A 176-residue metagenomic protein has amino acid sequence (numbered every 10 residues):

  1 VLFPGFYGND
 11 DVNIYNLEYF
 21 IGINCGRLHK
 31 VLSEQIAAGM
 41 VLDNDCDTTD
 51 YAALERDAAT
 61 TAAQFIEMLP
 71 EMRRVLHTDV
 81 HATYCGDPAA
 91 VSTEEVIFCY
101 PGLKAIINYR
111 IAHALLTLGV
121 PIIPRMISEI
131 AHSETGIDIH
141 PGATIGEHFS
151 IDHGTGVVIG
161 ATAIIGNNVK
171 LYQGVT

Functional and structural regions predicted by a protein language model:
V1-E129: Terminal amphipathic alpha-helical/low-complexity segments used for targeting or macromolecular assembly
A131-T176: Structural signal for interior beta-strand "rungs" in well-ordered beta-sheet cores of soluble enzyme domains
